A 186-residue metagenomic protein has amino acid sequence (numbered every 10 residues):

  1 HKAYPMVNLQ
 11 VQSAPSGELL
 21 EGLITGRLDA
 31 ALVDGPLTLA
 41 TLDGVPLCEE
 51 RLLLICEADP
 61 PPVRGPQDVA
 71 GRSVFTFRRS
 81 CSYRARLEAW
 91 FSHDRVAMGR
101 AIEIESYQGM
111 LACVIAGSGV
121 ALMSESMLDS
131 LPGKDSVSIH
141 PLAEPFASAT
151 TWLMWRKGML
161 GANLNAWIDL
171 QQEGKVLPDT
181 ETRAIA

Functional and structural regions predicted by a protein language model:
H1-A40, I104: Central regulatory/effector-binding core of bacterial HTH transcription factors
G22-I24, V69, A112-S118, L153: Hydrophobic residues within well-ordered alpha-helices
G35-L42, A89, Q108-V137, P145: A ligand-binding cleft/hinge motif common to bilobed small-molecule-binding domains
G35-P36, A58, E125-M127, T151 (+1 more regions): Short secondary-structure boundary segments
L39-R79, N165: Flexible hinge/capping segments at coil-to-helix
P46, L53-I55, V120, S138 (+1 more regions): Residues embedded in well-ordered beta-strands
S73-D94, G161-D169, P178-R183: Secondary-structure junction motif
S138-E181: A late-sequence structural motif
